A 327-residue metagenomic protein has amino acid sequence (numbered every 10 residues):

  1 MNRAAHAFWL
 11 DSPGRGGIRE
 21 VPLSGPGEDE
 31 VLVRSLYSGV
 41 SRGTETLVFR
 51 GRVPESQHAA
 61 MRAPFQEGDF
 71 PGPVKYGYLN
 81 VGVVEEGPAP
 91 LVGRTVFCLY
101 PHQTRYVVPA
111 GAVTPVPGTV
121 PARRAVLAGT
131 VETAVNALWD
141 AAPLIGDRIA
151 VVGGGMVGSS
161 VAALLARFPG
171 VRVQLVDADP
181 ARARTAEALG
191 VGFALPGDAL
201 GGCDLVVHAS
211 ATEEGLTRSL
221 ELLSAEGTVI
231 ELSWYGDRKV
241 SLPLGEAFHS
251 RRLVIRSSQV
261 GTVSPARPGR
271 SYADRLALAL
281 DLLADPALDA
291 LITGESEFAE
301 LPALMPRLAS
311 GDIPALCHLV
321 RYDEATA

Functional and structural regions predicted by a protein language model:
R3, L253, D281-G294, P302-A327: C-terminal capping/lid region of NAD(P)-dependent oxidoreductase domains
S24-V40, V48-Y100: Glycine-rich beta-strand-centered segment in the early N-terminal region that forms part of a ligand/cofactor-binding
F97-A110: A structural motif shared across PLP-dependent enzymes of the aminotransferase-like
R105, A150, G154, L175-V176 (+4 more regions): Glycine- and other small-residue-rich loops at beta-strand/loop junctions that grip anionic moieties
P121-P196: Mid-domain Rossmann-like dinucleotide-binding core that forms the NAD(H)/NADP(H) cofactor-binding site
R184, A188-R256: Glycine-rich cofactor phosphate-binding loops and adjacent beta1-alpha1 units of small-molecule cofactor enzyme domains
P243-T293, A303: C-terminal substrate-binding/catalytic core of Rossmann-like NAD(P)-dependent dehydrogenases/reductases
